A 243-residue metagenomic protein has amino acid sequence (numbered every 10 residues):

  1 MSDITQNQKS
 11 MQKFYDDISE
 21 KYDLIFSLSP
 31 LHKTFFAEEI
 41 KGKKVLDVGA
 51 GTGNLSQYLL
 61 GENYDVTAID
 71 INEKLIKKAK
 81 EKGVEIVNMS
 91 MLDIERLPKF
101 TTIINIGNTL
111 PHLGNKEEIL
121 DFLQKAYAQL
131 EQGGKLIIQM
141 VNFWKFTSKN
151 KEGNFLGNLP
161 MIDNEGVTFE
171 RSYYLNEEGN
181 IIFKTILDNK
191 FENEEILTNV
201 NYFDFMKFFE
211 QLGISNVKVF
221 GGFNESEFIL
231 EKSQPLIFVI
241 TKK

Functional and structural regions predicted by a protein language model:
M1-K41, N54: Conserved class I S-adenosyl-L-methionine
K43-G49: Conserved class I S-adenosyl-L-methionine
G53-D93: Class I SAM-dependent methyltransferase SAM/SAH-binding core
L92-I103: A short acidic, Gly/Pro-enriched loop at the edge of an enzyme's catalytic core that lines a small-molecule cofactor
T101-E117: A short SAM/SAH-binding and catalytic strip from SAM-dependent methyltransferases
L120-Q132: A short glycine-rich, Lys/Arg-flanked "PGG" loop and its adjoining helix->strand segment in the class I
I137-K207: SAM-dependent methyltransferase
D204-K243: C-terminal lobe and adjacent flexible extensions of AdoMet/dcAdoMet transferase-like proteins
